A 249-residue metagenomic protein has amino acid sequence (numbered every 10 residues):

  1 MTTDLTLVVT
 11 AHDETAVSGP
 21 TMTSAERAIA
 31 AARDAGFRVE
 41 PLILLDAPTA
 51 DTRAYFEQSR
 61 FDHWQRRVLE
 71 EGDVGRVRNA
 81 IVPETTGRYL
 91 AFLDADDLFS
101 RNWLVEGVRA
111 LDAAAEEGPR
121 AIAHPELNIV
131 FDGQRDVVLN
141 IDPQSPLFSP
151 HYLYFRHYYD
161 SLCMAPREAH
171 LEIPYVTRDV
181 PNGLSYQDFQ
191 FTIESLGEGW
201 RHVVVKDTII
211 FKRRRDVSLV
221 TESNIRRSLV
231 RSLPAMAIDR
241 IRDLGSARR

Functional and structural regions predicted by a protein language model:
M1-A30: N-proximal low-complexity "stem/linker" segments adjacent to membrane-targeting elements
M22-V68: Acidic donor-binding segment of Leloir-type glycosyltransferases
L69-T85: Glycine-rich, basic loop-to-helix element that forms the pyrophosphate-binding segment of sugar-nucleotide handling
L90: Short aromatic/hydrophobic "clamp" motif used to bind/position activated sugar donors
D97-A110: Acidic donor-binding/catalytic loop of UDP-sugar-dependent glycosyltransferases, especially processive GT2
A123-D136: Short beta-strand-to-loop element that shapes/binds the nucleotide-sugar donor at the catalytic cleft/hinge
V130, P146-A165: A recurrent flexible, glycine/aromatic-enriched loop bordering the glycosyltransferase active site that acts as
N182-F191: Acidic donor-binding loop at a coil-to-helix junction in glycosyltransferase catalytic cores that engages
